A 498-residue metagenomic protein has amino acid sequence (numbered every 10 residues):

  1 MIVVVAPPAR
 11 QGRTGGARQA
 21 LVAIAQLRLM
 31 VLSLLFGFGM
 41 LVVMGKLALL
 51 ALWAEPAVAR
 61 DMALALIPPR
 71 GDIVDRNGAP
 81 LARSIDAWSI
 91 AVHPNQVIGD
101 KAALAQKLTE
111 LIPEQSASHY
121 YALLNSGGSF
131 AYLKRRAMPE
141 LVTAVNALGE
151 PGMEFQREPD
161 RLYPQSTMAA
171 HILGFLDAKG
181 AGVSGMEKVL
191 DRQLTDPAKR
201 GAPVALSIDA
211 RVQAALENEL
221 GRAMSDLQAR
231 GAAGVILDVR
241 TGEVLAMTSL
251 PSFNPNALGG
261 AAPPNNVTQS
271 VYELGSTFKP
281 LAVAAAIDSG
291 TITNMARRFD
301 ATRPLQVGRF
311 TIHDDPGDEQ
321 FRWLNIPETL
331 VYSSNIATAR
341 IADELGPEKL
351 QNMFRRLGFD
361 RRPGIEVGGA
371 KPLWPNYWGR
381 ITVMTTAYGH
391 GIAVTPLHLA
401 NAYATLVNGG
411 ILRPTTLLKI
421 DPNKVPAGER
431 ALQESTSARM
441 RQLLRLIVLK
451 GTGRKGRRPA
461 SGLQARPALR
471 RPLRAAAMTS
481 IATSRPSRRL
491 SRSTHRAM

Functional and structural regions predicted by a protein language model:
M1-G259, E348-D360, G456-P459, Q464-A465 (+1 more regions): Periplasmic/cell-envelope proteins involved in peptidoglycan metabolism and beta-lactam response
R10-R13, G234, D238-S276, L281-M498: Beta-lactam-recognizing serine transpeptidase/beta-lactamase-like catalytic domain environment
